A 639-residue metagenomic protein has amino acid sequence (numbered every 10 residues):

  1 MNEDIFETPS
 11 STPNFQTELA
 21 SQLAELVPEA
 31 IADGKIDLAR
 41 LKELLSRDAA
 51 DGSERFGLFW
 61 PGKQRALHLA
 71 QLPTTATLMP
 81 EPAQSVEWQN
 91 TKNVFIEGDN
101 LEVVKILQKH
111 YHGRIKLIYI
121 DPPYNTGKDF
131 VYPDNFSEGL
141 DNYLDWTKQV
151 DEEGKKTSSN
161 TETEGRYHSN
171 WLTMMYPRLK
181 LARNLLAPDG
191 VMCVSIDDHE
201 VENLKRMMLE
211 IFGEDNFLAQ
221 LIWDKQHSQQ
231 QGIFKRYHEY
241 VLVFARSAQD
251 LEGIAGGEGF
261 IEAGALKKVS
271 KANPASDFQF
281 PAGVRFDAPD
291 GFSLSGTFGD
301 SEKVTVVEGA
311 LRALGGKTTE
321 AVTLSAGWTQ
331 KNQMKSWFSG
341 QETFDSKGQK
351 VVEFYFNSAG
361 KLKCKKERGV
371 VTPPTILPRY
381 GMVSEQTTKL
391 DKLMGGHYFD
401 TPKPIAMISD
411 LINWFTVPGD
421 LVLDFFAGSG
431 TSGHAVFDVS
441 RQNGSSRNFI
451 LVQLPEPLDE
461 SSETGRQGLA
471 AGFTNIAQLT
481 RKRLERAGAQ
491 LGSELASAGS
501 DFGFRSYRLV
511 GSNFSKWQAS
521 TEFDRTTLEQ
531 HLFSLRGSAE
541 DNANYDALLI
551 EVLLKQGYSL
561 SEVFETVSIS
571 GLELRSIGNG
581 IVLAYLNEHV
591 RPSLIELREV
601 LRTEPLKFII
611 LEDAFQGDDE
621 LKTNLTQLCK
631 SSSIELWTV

Functional and structural regions predicted by a protein language model:
M1-Y119, Y124-P177, A326, S339-T343 (+1 more regions): DnaQ-like (DEDDh/DEDDy) 3′-5′ exonuclease domain used for proofreading and 3′-end trimming on nucleic acids
E3, W60, N100, D134-N142 (+3 more regions): Conserved S-adenosyl-L-methionine
G113-V131, M208, V422-V436, V510 (+1 more regions): Conserved proline-anchored active-site loop of SAM-dependent methyltransferases that bridges a beta-strand
K116-L117, P123-S159, P374-K392, V439 (+2 more regions): Metal-dependent catalytic core segments for phosphate chemistry
S158-Q220, I450, R466, T474-S493 (+1 more regions): Conserved Class I SAM-dependent methyltransferase catalytic core
Y237-D250: Core SAM-dependent methyltransferase catalytic element
S247-D391: Active-site-adjacent helix-turn-beta-strand microarchitecture at beta-sheet edges that either contains or buttresses
D438-V639: PRPP-dependent phosphoribosyltransferase catalytic core
